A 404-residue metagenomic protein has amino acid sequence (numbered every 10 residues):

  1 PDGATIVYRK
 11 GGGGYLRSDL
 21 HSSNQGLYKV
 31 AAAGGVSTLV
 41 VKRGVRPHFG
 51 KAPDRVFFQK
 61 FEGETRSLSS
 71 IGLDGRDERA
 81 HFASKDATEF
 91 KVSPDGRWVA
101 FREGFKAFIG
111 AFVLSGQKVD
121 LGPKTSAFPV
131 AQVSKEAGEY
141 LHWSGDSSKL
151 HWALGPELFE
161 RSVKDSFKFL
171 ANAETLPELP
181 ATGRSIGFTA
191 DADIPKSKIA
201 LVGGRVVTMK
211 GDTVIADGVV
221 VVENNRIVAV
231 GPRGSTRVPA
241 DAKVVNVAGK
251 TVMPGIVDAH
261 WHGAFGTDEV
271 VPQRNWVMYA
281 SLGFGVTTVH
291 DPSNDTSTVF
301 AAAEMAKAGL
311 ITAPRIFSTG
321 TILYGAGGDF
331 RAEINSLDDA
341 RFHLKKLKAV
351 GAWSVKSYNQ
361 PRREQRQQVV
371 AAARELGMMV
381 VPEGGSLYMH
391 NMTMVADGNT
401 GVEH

Functional and structural regions predicted by a protein language model:
P1-Y28, A32, L39-R46, G50-L73 (+4 more regions): A flexible loop/linker signature enriched in serine peptidases of the S9 family
F82-A87, T125-H142: Conserved blade-ending motifs and adjacent loop-strand segments that build the rim/top face of beta-propeller domains
E160-K198: Pro/Ala/Gly-rich low-complexity, hydrophilic intrinsically disordered segments
G203, K250, V257-A264, E383 (+1 more regions): Histidine-centered divalent metal-coordination motifs
T208-M209: Short solvent-exposed capping/turn motifs at the termini of beta-strands
D212-M253: Histidine-rich, glycine-flanked metal-binding segment
T251-L310, G328-D329, N335-D338, E364 (+1 more regions): Metal-associated gating/positioning segment near the N- to mid-region
V277-S297, A313-L323, K348-P361, V370 (+2 more regions): Divalent metal-dependent hydrolysis catalytic cores, especially in the metallo-beta-lactamase
